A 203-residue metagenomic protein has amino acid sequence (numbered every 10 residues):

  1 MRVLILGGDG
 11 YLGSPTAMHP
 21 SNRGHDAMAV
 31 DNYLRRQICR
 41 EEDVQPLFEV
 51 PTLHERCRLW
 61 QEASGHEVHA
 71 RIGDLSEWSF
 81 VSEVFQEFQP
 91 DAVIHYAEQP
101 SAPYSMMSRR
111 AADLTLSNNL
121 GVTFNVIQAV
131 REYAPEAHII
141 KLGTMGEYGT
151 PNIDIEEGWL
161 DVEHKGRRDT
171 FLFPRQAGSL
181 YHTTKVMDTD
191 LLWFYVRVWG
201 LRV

Functional and structural regions predicted by a protein language model:
M1-V203: N-terminal Rossmann-like NAD(P)+-binding domain of SDR-like oxidoreductases, especially those catalyzing
